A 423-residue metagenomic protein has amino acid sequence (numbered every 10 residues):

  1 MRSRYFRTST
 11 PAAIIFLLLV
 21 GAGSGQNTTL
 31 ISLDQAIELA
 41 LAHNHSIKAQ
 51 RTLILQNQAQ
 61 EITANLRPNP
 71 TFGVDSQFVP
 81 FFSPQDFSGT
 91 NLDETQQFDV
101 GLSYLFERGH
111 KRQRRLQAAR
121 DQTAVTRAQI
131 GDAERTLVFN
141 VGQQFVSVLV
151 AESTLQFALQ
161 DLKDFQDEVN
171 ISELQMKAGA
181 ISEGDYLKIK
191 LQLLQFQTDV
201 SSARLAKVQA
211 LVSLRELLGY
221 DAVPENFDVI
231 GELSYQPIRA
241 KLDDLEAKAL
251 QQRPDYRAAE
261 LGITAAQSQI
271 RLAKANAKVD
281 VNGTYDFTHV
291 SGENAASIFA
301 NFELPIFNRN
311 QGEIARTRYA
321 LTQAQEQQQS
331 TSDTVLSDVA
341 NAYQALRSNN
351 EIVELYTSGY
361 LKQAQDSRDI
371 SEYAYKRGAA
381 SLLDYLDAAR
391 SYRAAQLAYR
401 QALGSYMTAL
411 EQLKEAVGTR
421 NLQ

Functional and structural regions predicted by a protein language model:
R2-R7, S24-Q26, A398-Q423: Acidic, low-complexity, intrinsically disordered peripheral segments
V20-A22: N-terminal signal peptide c-region/cleavage motif recognized by signal peptidases
G25-Q77, F81, L105-F106, R114 (+6 more regions): Bacterial Sec-pathway N-terminal export signals of envelope proteins
N27-T29, G73-R108, R115, D228-K241 (+2 more regions): Small/polar, glycine/serine/threonine/aspartate-rich low-complexity segments that form flexible
I31, I130-K248, A345, N349: Periplasmic alpha-helical coiled-coil/stalk elements that build and connect Gram-negative outer-membrane
A49-A64, A133, L137-A158, D167-V169 (+6 more regions): Amphipathic alpha-helical coiled-coil segments
R67, S103-E107, Q129, A206 (+2 more regions): Structural signature of outer-membrane beta-barrel channels/translocons
A203, P254-D255, A324, A402: Metallo-beta-lactamase
